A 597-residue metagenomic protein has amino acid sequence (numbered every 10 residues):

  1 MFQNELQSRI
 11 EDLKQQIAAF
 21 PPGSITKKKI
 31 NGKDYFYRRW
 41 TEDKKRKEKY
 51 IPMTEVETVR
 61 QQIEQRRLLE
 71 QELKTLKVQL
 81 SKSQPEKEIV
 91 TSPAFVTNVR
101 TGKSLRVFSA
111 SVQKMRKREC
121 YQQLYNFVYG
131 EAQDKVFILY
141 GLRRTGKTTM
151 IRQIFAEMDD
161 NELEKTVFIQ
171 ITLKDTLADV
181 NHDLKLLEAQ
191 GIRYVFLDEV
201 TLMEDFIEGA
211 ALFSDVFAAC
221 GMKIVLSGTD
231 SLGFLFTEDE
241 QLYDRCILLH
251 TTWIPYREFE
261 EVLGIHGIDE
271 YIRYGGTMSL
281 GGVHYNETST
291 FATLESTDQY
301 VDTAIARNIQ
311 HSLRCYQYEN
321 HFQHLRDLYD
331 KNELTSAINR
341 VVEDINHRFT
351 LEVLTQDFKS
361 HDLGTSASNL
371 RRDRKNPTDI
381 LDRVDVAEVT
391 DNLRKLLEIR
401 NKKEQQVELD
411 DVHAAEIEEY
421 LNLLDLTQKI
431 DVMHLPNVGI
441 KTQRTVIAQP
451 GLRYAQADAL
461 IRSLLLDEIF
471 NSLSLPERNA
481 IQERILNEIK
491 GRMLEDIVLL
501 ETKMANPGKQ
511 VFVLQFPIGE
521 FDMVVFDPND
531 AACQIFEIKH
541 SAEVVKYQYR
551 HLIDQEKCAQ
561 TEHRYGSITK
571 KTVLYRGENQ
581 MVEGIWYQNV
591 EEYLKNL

Functional and structural regions predicted by a protein language model:
P85-V128: N-terminal pre-Walker A segment at the start of P-loop NTPase domains
K147-T148: Conserved lysine of the Walker
E188-A210: Conserved P-loop NTPase "ATPase switch" module shared by AAA+ and STAND
V216-E238: Sensor-1/coupling segment of RecA-like P-loop NTPase cores
F236-D379: Interdomain motor-coupling "hinge/lid" segment immediately C-terminal to the ATP-binding subdomain of NTP-driven enzymes
H311-F521: Accessory nucleic acid-recognition modules appended to NTPase machines
T502, F521-K546: Conserved catalytic cores of phosphodiester-cleaving nucleases, focusing on short active-site segments
T569-L597: Domain-level recognition of nuclease-like catalytic cores that cleave nucleotide substrates
